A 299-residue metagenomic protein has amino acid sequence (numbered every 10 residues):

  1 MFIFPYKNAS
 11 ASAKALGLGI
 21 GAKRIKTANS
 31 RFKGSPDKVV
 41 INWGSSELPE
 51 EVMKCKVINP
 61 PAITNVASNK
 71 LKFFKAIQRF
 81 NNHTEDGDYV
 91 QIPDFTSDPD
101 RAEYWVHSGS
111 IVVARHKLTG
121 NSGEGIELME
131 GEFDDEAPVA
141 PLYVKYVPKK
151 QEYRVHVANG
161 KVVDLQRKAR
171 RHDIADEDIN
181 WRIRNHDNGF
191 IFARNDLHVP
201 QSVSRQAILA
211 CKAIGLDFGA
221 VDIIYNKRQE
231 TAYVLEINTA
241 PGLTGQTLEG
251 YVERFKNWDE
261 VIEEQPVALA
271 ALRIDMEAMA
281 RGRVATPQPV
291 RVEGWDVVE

Functional and structural regions predicted by a protein language model:
F2-S108: Conserved N-proximal alpha/beta basic substrate-recognition cap immediately N-terminal to, or forming the N-lobe
S45-E47, K117-T119, A240: Short glycine-rich anion-binding loops that position phosphate/pyrophosphate groups of nucleotides and phosphorylated
I111-V113, P141-Y143, F218-V221: A short linear hydrophobic-aromatic micro-motif
V112, K161-D164, G219, Y233-E236: Protein kinase-like catalytic core scaffold
K117-S202: Phosphate-binding site of ATP-dependent enzymes
V157-N159, I223-K227: Short, low-complexity Ser/Thr-rich regulatory SLiMs
V203-K212: A short, acidic, amphipathic alpha-helical segment used as a generic capping/interface helix at domain edges
K212-L216, Y225-E299: C-terminal active-site "lid" helix and adjoining low-complexity regulatory extension at the edge of ATP-using catalytic
